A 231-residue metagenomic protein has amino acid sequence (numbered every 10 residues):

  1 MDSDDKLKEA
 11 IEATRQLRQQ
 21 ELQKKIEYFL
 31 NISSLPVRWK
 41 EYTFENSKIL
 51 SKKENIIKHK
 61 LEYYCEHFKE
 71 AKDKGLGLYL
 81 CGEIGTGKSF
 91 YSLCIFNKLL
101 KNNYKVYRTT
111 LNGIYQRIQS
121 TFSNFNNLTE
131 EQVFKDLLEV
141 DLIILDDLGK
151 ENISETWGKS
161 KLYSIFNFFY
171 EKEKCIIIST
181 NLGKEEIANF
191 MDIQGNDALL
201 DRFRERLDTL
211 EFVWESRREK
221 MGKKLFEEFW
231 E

Functional and structural regions predicted by a protein language model:
M1-H59, L210, E219-E231: A short, basic N-terminal segment
K48-L78: Pre-Walker A (pre-P-loop) alpha-helix and adjacent loop at the N terminus of AAA/AAA+ ATPase modules, a conserved
A71-S92: Walker A/P-loop nucleotide-binding motif
G75-Y79, V106, L142, C175: Residue-level preference for the first positions of well-ordered beta-strands
N97-Y107: Post-Walker A helix-loop "phosphate-sensing" segment adjacent to the P-loop in P-loop NTPases
R108-I114, I118: A short hydrophobic beta-strand->loop->alpha-helix junction that borders the nucleotide-binding pocket of P-loop NTPases
Q119-Y170, K174: Conserved nucleotide-sensing/catalytic segment adjacent to the nucleotide-binding pocket in NTP-handling enzymes
K150-E231: Replace "adjacent to P-loop NTPase cores in ATP/GTP-dependent enzymes" with "adjacent to NTP-binding cores
